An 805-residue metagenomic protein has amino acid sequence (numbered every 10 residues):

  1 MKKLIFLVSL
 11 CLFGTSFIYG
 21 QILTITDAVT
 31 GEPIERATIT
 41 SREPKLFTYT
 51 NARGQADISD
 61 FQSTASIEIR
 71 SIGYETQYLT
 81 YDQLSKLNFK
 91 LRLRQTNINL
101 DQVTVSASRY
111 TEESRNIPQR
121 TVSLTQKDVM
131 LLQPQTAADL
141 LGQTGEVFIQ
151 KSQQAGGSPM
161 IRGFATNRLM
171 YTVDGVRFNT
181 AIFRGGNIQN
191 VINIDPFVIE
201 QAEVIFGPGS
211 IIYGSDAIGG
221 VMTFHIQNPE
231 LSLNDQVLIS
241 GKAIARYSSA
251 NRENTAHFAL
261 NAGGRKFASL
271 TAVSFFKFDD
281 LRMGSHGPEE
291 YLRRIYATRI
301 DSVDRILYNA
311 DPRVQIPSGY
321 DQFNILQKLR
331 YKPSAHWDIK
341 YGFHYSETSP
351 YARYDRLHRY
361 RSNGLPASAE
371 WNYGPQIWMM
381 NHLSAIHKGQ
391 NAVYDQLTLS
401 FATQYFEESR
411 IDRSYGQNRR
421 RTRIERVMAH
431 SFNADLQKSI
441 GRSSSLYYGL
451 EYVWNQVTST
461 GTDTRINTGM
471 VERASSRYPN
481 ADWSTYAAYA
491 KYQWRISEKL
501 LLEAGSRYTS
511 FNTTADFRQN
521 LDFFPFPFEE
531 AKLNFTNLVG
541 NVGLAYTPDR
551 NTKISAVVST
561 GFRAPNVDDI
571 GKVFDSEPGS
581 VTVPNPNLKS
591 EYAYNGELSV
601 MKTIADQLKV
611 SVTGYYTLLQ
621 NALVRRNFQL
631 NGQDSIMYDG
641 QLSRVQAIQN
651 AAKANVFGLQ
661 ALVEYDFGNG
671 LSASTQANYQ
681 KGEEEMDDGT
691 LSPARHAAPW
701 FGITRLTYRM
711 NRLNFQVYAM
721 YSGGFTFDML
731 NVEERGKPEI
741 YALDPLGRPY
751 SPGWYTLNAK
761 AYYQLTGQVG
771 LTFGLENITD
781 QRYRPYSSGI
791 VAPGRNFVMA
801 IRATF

Functional and structural regions predicted by a protein language model:
T26-T30, A37-R42, R70-Y74, K86-M130 (+1 more regions): Short, acidic, small-residue-rich periplasmic hinge/interaction motif at the N-terminus of Gram-negative outer-membrane
L87-R92, A137-L140, G157-M160, T172 (+4 more regions): N-terminal periplasmic accessory domains that precede and gate Gram-negative outer-membrane beta-barrel machines
F178-P208: Short acidic/polar hinge/loop motifs at secondary-structure boundaries that mediate gating or recognition
N251-F278, P288-P350, I377-M379, G441 (+2 more regions): Transmembrane beta-barrel wall of Gram-negative outer-membrane proteins
K332-S346, G374-D522, E529, N534-N537 (+5 more regions): Face-selective signature of the C-terminal outer-membrane beta-barrel domain
Y405-S409, D463-R465, S510-F524, K532 (+5 more regions): Surface-exposed extracellular loop regions of Gram-negative outer-membrane beta-barrel proteins, predominantly
E425-L436, T485-A487, V583-K589, N595 (+2 more regions): Outer membrane beta-barrel strand-and-loop segments of large Gram-negative receptors, especially TonB-dependent
S497-E498, F511, Y615-L618, I636-N731 (+2 more regions): Gram-negative outer-membrane beta-barrel transporters
